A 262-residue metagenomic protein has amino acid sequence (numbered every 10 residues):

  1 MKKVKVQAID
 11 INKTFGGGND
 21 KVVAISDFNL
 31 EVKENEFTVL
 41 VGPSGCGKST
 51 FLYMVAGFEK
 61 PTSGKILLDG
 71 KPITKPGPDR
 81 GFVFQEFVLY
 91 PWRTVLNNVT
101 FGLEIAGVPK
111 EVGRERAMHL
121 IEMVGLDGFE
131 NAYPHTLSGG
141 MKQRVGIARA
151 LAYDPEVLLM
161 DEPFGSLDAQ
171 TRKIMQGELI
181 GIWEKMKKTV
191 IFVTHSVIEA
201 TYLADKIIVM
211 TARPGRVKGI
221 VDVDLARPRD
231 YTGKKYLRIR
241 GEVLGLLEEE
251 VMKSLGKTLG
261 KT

Functional and structural regions predicted by a protein language model:
V41-P43: The feature captures the beta-strand-to-loop junction immediately N-terminal to the Walker
A56: Helix-to-loop junction immediately C-terminal to a conserved catalytic motif
G64-P76: Conserved ABC transporter NBD signature motif
R93-T100: Short coil-to-helix segment of the ABC ATPase nucleotide-binding domain corresponding to the Q-loop/switch region
T100, E104, E111-F129, G181: Conserved ABC ATPase "signature" region
A132-H135, Y153: Conserved signature/switch motifs of ABC ATPase nucleotide-binding domains
I147: Hydrophobic anchor residue at the start of the ABC signature
L158-D161: Catalytic Walker B motif of ABC-type/P-loop ATPase nucleotide-binding domains
